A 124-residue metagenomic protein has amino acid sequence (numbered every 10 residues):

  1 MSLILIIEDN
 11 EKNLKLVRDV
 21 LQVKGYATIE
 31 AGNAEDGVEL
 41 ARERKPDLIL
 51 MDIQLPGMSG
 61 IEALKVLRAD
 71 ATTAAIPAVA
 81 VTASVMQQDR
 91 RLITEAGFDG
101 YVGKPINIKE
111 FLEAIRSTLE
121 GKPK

Functional and structural regions predicted by a protein language model:
E8: Conserved acidic carboxylate
K12, N33-D36, S59-K65: Acidic catalytic/metal-coordinating carboxylates
K15-V23: Charged docking surfaces used in two-component/phosphorelay signaling
G25-G32, L40, V102: Short hydrophobic/Thr-rich beta-strand motif most characteristic of the beta2 strand and flanking loop of CheY-like
E39, I61-A74: Short amphipathic alpha-helix used as the core "switch/output" element in two-component signaling
R44-L50, L55: Active-site beta3 strand of CheY-like receiver
P56-S59, A74, M86, K104-P105: The feature encodes the CheY-like receiver
I106-I115: C-terminal output helix
